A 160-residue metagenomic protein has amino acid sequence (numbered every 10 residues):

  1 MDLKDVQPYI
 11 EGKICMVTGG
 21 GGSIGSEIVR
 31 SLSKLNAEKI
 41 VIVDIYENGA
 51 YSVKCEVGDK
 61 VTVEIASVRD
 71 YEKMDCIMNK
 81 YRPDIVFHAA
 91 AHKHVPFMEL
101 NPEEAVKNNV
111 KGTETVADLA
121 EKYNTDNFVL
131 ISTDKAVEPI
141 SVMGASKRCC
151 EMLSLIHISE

Functional and structural regions predicted by a protein language model:
M1-K13: A short, basic/flexible loop-to-alpha-helix module at the beginning of a structural domain
T18-S33: N-terminal Rossmann NAD(P)H-binding glycine-rich loop of SDR-like oxidoreductase domains
S33-K39: Conserved S-adenosyl-L-methionine
I42-V43: Conserved SAM-binding motif I beta-strand of class I
Y46-G49: Helix N-cap at the beta1-alpha1 junction of Rossmann-like dinucleotide-binding domains, i.e., the first residues
I65-I85: Conserved Rossmann-fold cofactor-binding substructure of NAD(P)-dependent oxidoreductases
R82, H88-R148: Conserved Rossmann-fold NAD(P)-dependent oxidoreductase catalytic core, especially the SDR/UDP-sugar
I156-E160: Residue-level detector of conserved catalytic or cofactor/ligand-binding positions in enzyme active sites
